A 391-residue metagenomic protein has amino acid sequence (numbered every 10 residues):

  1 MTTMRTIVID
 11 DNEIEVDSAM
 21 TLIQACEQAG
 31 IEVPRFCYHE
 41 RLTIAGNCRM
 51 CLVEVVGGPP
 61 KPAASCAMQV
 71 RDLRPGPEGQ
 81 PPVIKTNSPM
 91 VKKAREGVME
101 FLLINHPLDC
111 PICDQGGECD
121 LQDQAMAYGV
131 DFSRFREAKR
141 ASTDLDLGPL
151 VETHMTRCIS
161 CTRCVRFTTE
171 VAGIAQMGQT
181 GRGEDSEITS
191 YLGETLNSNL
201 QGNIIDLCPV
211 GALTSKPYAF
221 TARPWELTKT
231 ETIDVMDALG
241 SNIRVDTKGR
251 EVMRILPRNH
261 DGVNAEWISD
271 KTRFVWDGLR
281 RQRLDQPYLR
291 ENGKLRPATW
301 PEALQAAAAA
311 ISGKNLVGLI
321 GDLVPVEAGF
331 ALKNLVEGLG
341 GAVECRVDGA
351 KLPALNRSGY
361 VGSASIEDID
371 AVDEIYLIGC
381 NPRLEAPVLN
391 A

Functional and structural regions predicted by a protein language model:
M1-T21: Generic start-of-chain signal for non-secretory N-termini
I9-N12, V56-G57, K248: Short strand-turn-strand beta-turns centered on an Asx-Gly dipeptide
E13, F36-R41, H154-M155, T189-T195 (+1 more regions): Conserved short loop/turn motifs at secondary-structure junctions
E13-E15, P59, E251, L295: Short, solvent-exposed loop/turn motifs
M20-Q24, Q69, P325: Short, structural beta-strand-to-alpha-helix junction motif
L22-V56: A basic, amphipathic helix-loop patch mediating RNA/tRNA/ribosome contacts
R49-D234, L239-I243, E251: Fe-S ferredoxin-like electron-transfer domains and their immediately adjacent linker/connector regions across
P107, H154, C161, R166 (+4 more regions): Catalytic alpha/large subunits of respiratory electron-transfer oxidoreductases, centered on bis-MGD molybdoenzymes
